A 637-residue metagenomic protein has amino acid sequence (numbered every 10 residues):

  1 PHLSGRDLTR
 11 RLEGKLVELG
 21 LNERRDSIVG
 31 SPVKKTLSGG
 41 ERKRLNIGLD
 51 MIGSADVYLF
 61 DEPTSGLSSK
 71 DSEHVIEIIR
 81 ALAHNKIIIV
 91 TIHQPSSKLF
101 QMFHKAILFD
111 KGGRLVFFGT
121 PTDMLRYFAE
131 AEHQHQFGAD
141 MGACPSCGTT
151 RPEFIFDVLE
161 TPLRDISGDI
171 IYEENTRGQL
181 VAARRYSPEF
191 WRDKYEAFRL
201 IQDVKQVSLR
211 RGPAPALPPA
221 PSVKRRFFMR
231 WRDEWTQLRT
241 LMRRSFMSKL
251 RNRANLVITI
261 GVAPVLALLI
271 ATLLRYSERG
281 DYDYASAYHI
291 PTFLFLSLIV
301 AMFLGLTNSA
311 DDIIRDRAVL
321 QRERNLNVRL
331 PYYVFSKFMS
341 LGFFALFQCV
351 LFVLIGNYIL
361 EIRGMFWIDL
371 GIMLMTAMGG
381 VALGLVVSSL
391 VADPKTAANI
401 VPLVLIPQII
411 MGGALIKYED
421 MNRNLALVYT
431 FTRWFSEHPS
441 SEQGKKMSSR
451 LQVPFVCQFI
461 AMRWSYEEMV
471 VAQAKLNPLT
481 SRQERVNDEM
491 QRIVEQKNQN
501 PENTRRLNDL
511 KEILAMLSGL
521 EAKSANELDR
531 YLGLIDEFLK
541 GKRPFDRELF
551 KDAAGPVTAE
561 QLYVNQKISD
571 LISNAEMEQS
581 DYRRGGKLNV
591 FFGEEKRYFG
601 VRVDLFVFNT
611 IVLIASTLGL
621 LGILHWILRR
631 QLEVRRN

Functional and structural regions predicted by a protein language model:
P1-L19, R24-R25, F109-A254, T259-Y276 (+2 more regions): Topological signature of polytopic alpha-helical transporters
V29, L37, D50-M51: ABC ATPase signature
I47-G48, V75: Hydrophobic anchor residue at the start of the ABC signature
M51-V57, N85: A short, proline-enriched helix->beta-strand linker immediately N-terminal to the Walker B motif in ABC-type P-loop
Y58-E62: Catalytic Walker B motif of ABC-type/P-loop ATPase nucleotide-binding domains
S68-K70: Helix N-cap at the start of a conserved alpha-helix in ABC-type nucleotide-binding domains
I76-I78, L82-H84, I88-T91, S96-F100 (+5 more regions): Alpha-helical transmembrane segments and their short interhelical loops
I270, A287-G356: Hydrophobic alpha-helical transmembrane segments of multi-pass membrane transport proteins
